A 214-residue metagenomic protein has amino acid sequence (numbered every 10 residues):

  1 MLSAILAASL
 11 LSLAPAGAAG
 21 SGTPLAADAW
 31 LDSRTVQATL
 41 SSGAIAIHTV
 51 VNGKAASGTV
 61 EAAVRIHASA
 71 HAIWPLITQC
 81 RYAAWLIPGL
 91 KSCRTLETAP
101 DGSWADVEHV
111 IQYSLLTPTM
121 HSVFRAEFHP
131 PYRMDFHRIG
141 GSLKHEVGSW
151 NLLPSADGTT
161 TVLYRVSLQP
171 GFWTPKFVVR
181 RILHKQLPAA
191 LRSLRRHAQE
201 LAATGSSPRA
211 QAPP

Functional and structural regions predicted by a protein language model:
S3-S12: Bacterial N-terminal signal peptides
G17-A99, A189, R196, P213-P214: Hydrophobic ligand-binding cavity/cleft-lining segments
Q37, A63, R125, V147-N151: Short, surface-exposed charged micro-motifs
A46, R138-K185: Beta-strand/loop substructures that line and gate deep hydrophobic ligand-binding cavities in soluble
V51-S57, R65, A84, S92-S142 (+3 more regions): Glycine-rich portal/gate segments that line the openings of hydrophobic small-molecule binding cavities
A68, L76, H109, F136 (+1 more regions): Residue-level detection of beta-strand scaffold positions
S69, P100-D101, P131, S155-T159: Short strand-connecting beta-turns/loops that link adjacent beta-strands
I182-L194: Short, hydrophobic-biased amphipathic alpha-helical segments
